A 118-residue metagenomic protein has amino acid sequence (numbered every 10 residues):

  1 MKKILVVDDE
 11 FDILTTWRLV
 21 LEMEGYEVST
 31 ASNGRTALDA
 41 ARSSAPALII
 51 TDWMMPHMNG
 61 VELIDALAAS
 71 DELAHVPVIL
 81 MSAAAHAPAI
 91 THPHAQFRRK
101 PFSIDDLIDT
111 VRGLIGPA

Functional and structural regions predicted by a protein language model:
D8, D52: Active-site residues of response regulator receiver
F11-S29: Two-component/phosphorelay signaling modules centered on CheY-like receiver
S32-T36, N59-D65: Acidic catalytic/metal-coordinating carboxylates
S44-I50: Active-site beta3 strand of CheY-like receiver
M55: Receiver (REC) domain active-site loop signature in two-component systems and cognate sites in sensor histidine kinases
N59, R98, S103: Receiver (REC) domain switch/active-site region of two-component response regulators
M81-S82: Hydrophobic/aromatic residues positioned on beta-strands within the core alpha/beta folds
F102-L114: C-terminal output helix
